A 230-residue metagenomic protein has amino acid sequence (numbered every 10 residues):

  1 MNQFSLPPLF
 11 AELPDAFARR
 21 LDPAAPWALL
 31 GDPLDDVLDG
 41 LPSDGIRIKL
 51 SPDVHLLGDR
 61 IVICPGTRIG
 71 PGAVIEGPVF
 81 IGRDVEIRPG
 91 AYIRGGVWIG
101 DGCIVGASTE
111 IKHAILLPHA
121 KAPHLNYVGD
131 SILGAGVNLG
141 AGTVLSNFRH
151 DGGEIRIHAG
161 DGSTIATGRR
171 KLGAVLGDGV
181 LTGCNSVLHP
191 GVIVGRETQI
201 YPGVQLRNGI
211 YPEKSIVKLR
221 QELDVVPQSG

Functional and structural regions predicted by a protein language model:
M1-D53, D59, E197, G203 (+2 more regions): Terminal amphipathic alpha-helical/low-complexity segments used for targeting or macromolecular assembly
A18, D22, A107, H113-H119 (+1 more regions): Glycine-rich hexapeptide-repeat left-handed beta-helix
D44-R47, I63-C64, G177: Conserved short histidine dyad/triad with adjacent acidic residue
I48-K49, T67, V85, P118-H119: Short Cys/His-rich Zn2+-coordinating modules
V54-L56, V74-I75, Y92-I93, K112 (+2 more regions): Glycine-rich beta-solenoid repeat tracts in large extracellular/virion proteins
L57-G102: Glycine-rich active-site/cofactor-binding loop and its immediate structural neighborhood
